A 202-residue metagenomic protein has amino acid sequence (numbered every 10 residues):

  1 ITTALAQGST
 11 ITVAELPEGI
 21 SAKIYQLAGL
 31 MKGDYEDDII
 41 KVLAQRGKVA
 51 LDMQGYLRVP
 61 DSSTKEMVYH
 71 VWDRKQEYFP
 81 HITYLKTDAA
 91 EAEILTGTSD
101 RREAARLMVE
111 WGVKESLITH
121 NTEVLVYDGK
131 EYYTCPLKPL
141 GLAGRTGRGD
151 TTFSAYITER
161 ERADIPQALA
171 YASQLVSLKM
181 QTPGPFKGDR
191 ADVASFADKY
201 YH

Functional and structural regions predicted by a protein language model:
I1-Y84, A89-E131, P136, L169 (+1 more regions): Ribokinase/PfkB-type carbohydrate-kinase core domain
V113-E115, L137-Y201: Conserved post-catalytic alpha-helical subdomain immediately downstream of the catalytic base and nucleotide-binding
